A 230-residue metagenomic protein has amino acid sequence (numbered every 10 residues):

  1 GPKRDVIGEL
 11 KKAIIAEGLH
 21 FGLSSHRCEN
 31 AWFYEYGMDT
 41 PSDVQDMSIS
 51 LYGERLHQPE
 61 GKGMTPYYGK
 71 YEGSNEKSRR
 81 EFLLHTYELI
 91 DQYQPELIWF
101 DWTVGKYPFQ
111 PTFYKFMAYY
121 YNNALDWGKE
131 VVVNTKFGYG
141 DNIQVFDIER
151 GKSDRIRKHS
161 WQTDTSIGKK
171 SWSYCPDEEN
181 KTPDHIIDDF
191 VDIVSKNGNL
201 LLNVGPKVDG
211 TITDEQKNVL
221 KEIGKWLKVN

Functional and structural regions predicted by a protein language model:
G1-N230: Mature catalytic domains of secreted/periplasmic carbohydrate-active enzymes
